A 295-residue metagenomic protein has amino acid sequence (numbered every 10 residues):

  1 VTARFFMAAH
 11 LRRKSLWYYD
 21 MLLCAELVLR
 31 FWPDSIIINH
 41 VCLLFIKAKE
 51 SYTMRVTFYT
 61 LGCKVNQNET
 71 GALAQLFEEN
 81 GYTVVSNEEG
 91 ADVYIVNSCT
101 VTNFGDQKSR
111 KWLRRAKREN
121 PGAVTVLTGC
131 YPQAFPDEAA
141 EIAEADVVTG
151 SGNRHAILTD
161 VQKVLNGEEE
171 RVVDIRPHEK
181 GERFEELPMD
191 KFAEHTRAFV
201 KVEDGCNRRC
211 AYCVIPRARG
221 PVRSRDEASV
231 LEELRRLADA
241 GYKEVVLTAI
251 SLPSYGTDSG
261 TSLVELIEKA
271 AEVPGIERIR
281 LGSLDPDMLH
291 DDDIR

Functional and structural regions predicted by a protein language model:
V1, M7-R13, L27-L29, Y52: Intrinsically disordered, low-complexity regions enriched in serine, threonine, proline and polar/charged residues
R4-F5, M21, L29, L44 (+2 more regions): Generic signature of intrinsically disordered, low-complexity, basic-rich segments and short cationic peptides
F6, L11, L16-Y19, W32 (+1 more regions): Short hydrophobic targeting helices and cationic amphipathic motifs that mediate membrane/organellar targeting
A9-H10, S35, K49, G81: Prokaryotic Sec-type signal peptides and long signal-anchor helices with extended Leu/Ile/Val-rich h-regions
E26, R30-T53: Short, Lys/Arg-enriched N-terminal segments with co-localized hydrophobic residues within the first ~10-30 amino acids
F45-S254, D292: Proteins enriched for Cys/Gly/acidic motifs involved in redox and nucleic-acid/cofactor modification
F104-K108, T257-R295: Conserved AdoMet/S-adenosylmethionine-binding subsite of the radical SAM
